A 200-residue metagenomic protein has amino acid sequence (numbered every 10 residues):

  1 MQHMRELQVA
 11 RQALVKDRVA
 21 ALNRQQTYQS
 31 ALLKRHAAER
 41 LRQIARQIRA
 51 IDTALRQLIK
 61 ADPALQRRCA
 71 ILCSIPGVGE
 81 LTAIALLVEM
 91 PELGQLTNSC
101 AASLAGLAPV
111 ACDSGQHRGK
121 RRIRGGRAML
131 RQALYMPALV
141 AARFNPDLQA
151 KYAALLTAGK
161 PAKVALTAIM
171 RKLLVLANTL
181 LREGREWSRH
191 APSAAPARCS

Functional and structural regions predicted by a protein language model:
M1-S200: A detector of single, family-specific signature residues that are central to catalytic or substrate-handling motifs
